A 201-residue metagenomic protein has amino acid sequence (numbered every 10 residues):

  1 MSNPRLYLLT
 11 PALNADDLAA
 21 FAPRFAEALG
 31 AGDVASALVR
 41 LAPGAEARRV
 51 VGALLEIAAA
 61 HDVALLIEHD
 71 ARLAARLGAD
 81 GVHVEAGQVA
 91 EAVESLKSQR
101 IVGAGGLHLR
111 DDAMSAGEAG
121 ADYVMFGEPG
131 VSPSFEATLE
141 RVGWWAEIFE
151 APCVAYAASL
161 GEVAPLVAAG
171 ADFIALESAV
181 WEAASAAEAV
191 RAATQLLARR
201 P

Functional and structural regions predicted by a protein language model:
M1-H83, Q88, L96-D122, E136 (+3 more regions): Conserved N-terminal beta1-alpha1 strand-loop-helix module at the mouth
G52-A53, W145, D172: Generic signal for short, ordered secondary-structure residues within or immediately flanking folded domains
A86-A90, E128-F149: Flexible, gly/pro- and Lys/Arg-enriched active-site loops
V93: Extended substrate/RNA-proximal surfaces in nucleic-acid metabolism proteins
P129, V180-W181: Hydrophobic pocket-lining residues within nucleotide cofactor-binding pockets
A169-F173, A189: Internal alpha/beta core interface subdomains
